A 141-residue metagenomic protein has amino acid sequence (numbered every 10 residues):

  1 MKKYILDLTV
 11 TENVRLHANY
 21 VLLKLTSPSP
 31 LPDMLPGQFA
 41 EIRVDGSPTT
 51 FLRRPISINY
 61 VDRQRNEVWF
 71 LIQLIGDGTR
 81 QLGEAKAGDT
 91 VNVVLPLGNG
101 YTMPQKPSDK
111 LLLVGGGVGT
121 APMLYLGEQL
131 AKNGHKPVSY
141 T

Functional and structural regions predicted by a protein language model:
K2-A87: Ferredoxin-reductase
A40, V91-V94: Generic structural signal for buried aliphatic residues
Q73, P96, G116: Cofactor-binding loop segments of dinucleotide-utilizing enzymes, especially the Rossmann-like FAD- and NAD(P)+-binding
T90, K110, H135-V138: Residues at the starts of beta-strands that form the adenosine-phosphate
P96-K106: A short, basic/flexible loop-to-alpha-helix module at the beginning of a structural domain
P122-A131: Histidine-anchored nucleotide/phosphate-binding helix
T141: Conserved small/polar residues in nucleotide/adenosyl-binding loops
